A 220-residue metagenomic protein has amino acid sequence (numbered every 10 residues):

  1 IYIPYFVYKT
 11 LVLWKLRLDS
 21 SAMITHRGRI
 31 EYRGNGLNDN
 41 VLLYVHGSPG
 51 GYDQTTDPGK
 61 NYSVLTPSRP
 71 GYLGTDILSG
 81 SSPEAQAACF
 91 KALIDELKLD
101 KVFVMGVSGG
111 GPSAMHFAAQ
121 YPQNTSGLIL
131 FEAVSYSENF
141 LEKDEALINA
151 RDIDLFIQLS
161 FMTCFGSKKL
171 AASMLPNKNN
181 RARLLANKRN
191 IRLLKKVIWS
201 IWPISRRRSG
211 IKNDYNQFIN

Functional and structural regions predicted by a protein language model:
I1-S21: N-terminal membrane-anchoring alpha-helices
T25-N35: A short loop-to-beta-strand scaffold at the N-terminal edge of the catalytic core in hydrolase folds
G34-G74: Conserved HGGG/HGGXW glycine-rich cap/lid loop of the alpha/beta-hydrolase fold
S82-A87, G111: Conserved donor sugar-nucleotide recognition element shared by glycan-biosynthetic enzymes
A85-F103: Conserved acidic catalytic loop of the alpha/beta-hydrolase fold
D100-F140: Conserved hydrolase catalytic core segment
L128-L159: Flexible "cap/lid" loop of the alpha/beta hydrolase fold
I148-A150, F156-N220: Alpha/beta-hydrolase
